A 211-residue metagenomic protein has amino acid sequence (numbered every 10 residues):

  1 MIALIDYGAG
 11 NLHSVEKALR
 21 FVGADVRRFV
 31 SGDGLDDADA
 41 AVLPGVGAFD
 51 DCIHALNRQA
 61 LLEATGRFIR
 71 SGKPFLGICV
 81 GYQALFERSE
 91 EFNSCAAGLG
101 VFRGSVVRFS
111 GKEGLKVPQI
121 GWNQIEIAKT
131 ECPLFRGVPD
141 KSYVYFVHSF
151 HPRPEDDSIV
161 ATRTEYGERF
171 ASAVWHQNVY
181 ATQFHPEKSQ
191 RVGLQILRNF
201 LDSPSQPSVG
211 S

Functional and structural regions predicted by a protein language model:
I2-A24, P186-K188: N-terminal beta1-alpha1 ligand-phosphate binding loop
D25, A40, P74-L76, Y143: Structural signature of beta-strand start/N-cap positions in the alpha/beta core of ABC transporter nucleotide-binding
V26-D37: Short acidic low-complexity segments
L35-G45: Short acidic/histidine-rich motifs immediately flanking catalytic phosphotransfer sites in two-component signaling
G47-I120: Cysteine-nucleophile active-site neighborhood
E87-Y166: Pocket-forming structural segment of enzyme catalytic cores
E168-W175: Short, surface-exposed beta-strand/loop micro-motifs that present aromatic residues
T182-S211: Acyltransferase
